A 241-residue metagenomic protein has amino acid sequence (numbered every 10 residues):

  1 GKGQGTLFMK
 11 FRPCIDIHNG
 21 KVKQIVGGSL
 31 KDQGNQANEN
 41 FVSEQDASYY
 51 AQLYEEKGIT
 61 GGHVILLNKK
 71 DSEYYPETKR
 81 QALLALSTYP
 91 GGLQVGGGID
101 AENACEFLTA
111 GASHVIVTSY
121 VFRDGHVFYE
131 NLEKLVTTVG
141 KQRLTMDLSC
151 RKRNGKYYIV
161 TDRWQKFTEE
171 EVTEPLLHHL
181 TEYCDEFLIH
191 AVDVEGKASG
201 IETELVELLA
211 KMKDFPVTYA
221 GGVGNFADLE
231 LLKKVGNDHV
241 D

Functional and structural regions predicted by a protein language model:
G1-F8: Short, Lys/Arg-enriched N-terminal segments with co-localized hydrophobic residues within the first ~10-30 amino acids
F11-I17, G62-V64, G91-G97, V115-V117 (+4 more regions): Hydrophobic faces of well-ordered beta-strands that scaffold small-molecule active sites in alpha/beta enzyme cores
H18, K23-Q33, L108-V194: Conserved anion-binding
G28-Q52: Short catalytic helix/loop segments, enriched in acidic residues and glycine and frequently bearing histidine
Y49-I65, Y183, F187: Catalytic domains of carbohydrate-active enzymes, especially glycoside hydrolases
G61-R80, S119-G125, I189-S199: Glycine-rich, proline-tolerant flexible connector loops at the mouths of alpha/beta enzymes
Y75-A82, F128-E133, E169-E174, S199-E207: Charged helix-capping and loop-helix junction motifs
Q81, T88-V95, I99-H114, E204-V240: Catalytic cores of alpha/beta
